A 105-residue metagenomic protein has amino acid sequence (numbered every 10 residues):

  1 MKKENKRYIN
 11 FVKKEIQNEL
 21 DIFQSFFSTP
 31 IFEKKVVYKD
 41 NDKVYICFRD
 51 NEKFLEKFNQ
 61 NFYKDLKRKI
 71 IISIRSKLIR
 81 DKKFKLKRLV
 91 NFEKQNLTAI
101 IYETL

Functional and structural regions predicted by a protein language model:
M1-R7, R80: Short Lys/Arg-rich cationic patches that frequently serve as NLS/NoLS or arginine-rich RNA/DNA-binding motifs
R7, V12-R49, K53, K57: An N-terminal amphipathic alpha-helical segment
K13-I16, L20, N41, I74-L78 (+2 more regions): N-terminal regions of proteins, emphasizing targeting and processing segments when present
E33-Y38, S76, K83-F92: Short amphipathic beta-strand and strand-loop transition segments with alternating hydrophobic
V44-K85: Acidic, low-complexity, intrinsically disordered interaction modules
K94-L105: C-terminal edge-of-domain segments
